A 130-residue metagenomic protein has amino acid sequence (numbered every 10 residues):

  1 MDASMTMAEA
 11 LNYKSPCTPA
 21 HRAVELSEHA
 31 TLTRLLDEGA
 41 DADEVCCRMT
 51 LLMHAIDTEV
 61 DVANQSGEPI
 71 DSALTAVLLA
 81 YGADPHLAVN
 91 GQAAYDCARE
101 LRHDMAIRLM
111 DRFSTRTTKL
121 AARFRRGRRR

Functional and structural regions predicted by a protein language model:
D2-A8, T33-D41, S72-D84, D111-T117: Ankyrin repeat domain, specifically the short helix-to-loop turn at the C-terminus of the second helix of each repeat
E9-R22, E44-A63, A88-R99, A121-R129: Ankyrin-repeat boundary/"N-cap" motif
H21-R48: Generic detector of contiguous secondary-structure segments
A30, A73, D104-M105: Structural detector for tandem alpha-solenoid helical repeats, activating at a conserved register within the helical
V62-S72: Short coil/linker segments at helix-helix boundaries
L78-A83, L87-V89, C97-H103: Charged low-complexity stretches with an acidic bias
A106-R130: Terminal, low-structured helical/coil segments at or just beyond the last alpha-helical repeat
